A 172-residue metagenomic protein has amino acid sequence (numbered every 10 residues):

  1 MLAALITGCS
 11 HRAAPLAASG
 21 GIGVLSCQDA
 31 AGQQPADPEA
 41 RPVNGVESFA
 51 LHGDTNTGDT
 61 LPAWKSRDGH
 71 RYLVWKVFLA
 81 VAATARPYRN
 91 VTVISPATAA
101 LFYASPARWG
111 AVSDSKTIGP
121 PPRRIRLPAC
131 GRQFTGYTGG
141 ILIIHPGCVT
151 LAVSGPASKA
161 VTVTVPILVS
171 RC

Functional and structural regions predicted by a protein language model:
M1-L2: Sec-dependent N-terminal signal peptides
L5-G8: C-terminal motif of bacterial Sec signal peptides marking the signal peptidase cleavage site
S10-C172: Non-catalytic macromolecular-recognition regions in eukaryotic signaling proteins
